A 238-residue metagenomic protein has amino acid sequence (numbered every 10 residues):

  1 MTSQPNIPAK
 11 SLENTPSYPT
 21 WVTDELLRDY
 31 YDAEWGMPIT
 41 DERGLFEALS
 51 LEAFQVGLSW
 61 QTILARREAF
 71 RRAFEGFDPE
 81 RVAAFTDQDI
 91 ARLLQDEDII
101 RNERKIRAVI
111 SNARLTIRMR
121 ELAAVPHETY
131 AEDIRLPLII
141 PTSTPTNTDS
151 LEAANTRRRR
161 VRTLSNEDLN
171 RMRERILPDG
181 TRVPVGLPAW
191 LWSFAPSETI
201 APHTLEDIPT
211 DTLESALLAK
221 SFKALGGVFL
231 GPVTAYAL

Functional and structural regions predicted by a protein language model:
T2-L238: HhH-family (HhH-GPD) DNA N-glycosylase catalytic core used in base-excision repair
